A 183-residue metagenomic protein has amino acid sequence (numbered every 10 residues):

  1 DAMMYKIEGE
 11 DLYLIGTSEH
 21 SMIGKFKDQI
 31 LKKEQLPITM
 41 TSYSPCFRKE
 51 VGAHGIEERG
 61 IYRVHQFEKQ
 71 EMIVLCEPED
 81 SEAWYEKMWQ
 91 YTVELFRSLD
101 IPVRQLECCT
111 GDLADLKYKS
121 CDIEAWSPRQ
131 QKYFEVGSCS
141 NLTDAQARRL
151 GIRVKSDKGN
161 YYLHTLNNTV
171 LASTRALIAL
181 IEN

Functional and structural regions predicted by a protein language model:
D1-N183: TRNA-recognition modules of translation machinery and tRNA-sensing kinases, especially anticodon-binding
